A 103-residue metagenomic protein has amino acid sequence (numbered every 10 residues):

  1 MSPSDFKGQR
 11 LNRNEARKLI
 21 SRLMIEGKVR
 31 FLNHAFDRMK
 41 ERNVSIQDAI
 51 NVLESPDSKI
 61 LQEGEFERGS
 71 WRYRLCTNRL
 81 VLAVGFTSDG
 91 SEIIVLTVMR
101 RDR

Functional and structural regions predicted by a protein language model:
M1-R103: Ribonuclease/tRNase effector modules and their secretory precursors
